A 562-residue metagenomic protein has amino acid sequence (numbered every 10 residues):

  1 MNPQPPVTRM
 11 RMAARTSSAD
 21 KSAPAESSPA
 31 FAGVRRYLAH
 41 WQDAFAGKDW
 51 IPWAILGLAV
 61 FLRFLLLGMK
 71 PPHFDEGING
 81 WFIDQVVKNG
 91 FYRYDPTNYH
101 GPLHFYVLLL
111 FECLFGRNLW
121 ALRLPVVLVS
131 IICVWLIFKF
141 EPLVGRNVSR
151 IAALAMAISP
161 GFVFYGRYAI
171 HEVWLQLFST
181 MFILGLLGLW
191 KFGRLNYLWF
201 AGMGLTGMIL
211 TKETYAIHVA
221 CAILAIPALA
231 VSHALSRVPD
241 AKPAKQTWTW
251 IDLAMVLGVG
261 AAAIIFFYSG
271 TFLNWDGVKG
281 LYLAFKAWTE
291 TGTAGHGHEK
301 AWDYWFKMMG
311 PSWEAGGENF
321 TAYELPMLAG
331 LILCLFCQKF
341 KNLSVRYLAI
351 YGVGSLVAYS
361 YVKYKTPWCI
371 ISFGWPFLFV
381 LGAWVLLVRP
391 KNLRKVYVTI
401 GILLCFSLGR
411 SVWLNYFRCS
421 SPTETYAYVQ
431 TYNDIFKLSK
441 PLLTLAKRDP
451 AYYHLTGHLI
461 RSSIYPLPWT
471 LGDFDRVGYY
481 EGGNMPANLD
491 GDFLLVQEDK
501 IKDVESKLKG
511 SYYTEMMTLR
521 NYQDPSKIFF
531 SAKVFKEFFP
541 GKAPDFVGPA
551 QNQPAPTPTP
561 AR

Functional and structural regions predicted by a protein language model:
N2-Q4: Hydrophobic alpha-helical signal/anchor motif
P6-T8: Intrinsic low-complexity, disordered N-terminal segments enriched in polar/charged/small residues
R15-T16, P24, P29-K395, F406-S407 (+1 more regions): Membrane-integral, polyisoprenol-dependent glycosyltransferases of the GT-C/oligosaccharyltransferase superfamily
Y106, V219, P466-T470, D503: Phosphate- and divalent-cation-binding pockets in alpha/beta enzyme and binding domains that engage nucleotide-derived
F162, S355-L356, G483-M485, D499-D503: Solvent-exposed loop/turn segments at secondary-structure junctions within structured extracellular/periplasmic domains
Y397-D475, Y522-N552: Membrane-proximal, lumen/periplasm-facing interface regions of secretory-pathway glyco- and lipid-modifying enzymes
L471-N488: A short, well-structured beta->alpha microelement
L489-R562: Aromatic/acidic, Gly/Pro-rich catalytic loop(s) in extracytoplasmic/lumenal soluble domains of multi-pass membrane
